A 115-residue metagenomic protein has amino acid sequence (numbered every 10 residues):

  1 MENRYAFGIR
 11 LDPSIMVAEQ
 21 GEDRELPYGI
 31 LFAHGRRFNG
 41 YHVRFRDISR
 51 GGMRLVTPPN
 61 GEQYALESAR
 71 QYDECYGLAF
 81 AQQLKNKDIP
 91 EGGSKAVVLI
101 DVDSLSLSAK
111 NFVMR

Functional and structural regions predicted by a protein language model:
Y5-F7, L11-R115: Metallocofactor- and cofactor-centric catalytic cores in central/energy metabolism, strongly enriched
